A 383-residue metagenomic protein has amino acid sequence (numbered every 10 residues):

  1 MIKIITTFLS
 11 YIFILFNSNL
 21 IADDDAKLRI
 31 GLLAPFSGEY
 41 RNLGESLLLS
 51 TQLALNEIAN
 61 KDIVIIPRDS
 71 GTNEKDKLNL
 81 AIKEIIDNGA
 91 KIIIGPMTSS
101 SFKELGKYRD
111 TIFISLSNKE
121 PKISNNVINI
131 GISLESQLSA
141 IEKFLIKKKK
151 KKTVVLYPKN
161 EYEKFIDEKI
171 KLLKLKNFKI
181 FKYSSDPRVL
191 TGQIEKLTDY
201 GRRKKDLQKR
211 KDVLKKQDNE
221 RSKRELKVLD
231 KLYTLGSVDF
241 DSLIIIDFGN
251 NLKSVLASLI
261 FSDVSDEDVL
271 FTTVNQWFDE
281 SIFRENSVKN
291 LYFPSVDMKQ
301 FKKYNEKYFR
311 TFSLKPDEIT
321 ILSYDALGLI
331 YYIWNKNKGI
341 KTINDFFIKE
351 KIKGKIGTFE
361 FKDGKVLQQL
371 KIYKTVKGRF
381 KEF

Functional and structural regions predicted by a protein language model:
I4-I5, L20-F383: Extracytosolic ligand-binding ectodomains
T7-F16: Bacterial N-terminal signal peptides
